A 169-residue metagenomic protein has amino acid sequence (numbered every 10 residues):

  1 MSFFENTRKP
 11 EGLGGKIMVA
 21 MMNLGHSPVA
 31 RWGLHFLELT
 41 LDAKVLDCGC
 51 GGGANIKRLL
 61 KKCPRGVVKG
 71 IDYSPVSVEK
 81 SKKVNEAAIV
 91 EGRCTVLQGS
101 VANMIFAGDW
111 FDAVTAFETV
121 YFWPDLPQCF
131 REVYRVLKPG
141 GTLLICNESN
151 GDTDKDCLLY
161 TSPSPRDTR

Functional and structural regions predicted by a protein language model:
M1-G14: N-terminal, positively charged/glycine-rich alpha-helical extensions of SAM-dependent methyltransferases
L24-A43: Conserved alpha-helix/loop element of class I SAM-dependent methyltransferases that forms part of the SAM/SAH-binding
L46-C48, G52-N103: Class I SAM-dependent methyltransferase SAM/SAH-binding core
A102-A113: A short acidic, Gly/Pro-enriched loop at the edge of an enzyme's catalytic core that lines a small-molecule cofactor
A113-D125: A short SAM/SAH-binding and catalytic strip from SAM-dependent methyltransferases
P127-P139: A short glycine-rich, Lys/Arg-flanked "PGG" loop and its adjoining helix->strand segment in the class I
G141-N147: Conserved beta-strand signature within the Rossmann-like core of class I S-adenosyl-L-methionine
Y160-R169: Single conserved hydrophobic/aromatic residue that forms the stacking wall/gate of nucleotide- or nucleobase-binding
